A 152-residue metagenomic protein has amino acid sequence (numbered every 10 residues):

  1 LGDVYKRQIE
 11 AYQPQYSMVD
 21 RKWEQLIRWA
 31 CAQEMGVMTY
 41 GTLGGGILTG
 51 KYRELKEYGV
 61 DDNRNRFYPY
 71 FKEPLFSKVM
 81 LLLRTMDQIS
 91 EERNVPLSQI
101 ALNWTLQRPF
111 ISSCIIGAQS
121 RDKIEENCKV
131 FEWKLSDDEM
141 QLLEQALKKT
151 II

Functional and structural regions predicted by a protein language model:
L1-Y5: Short, small-residue-biased leader/transition segments that mark boundaries at the very start of proteins
K6-I9, R28-C31, E54-Y58, F131-W133: Short, hinge-like loop/turn segments at secondary-structure boundaries
I9-Q13, E34-M38, S112-I115: Structural preference for beta-strand elements that scaffold enzyme active sites
Y12, A30, V37-Y40, M86 (+3 more regions): Conserved, mostly hydrophobic/aromatic
Q13-D20: Catalytic beta/alpha-barrel core
E24-R28, N103: Alpha-helical segments flanking ligand/cofactor-binding loops in enzyme cores
C31-I89: Glycine-rich, positively charged active-site loop/lid region within alpha/beta enzyme cores that binds and organizes
K72-E132: Conserved short secondary-structure transition element at the edge of the structured enzyme core that lines
